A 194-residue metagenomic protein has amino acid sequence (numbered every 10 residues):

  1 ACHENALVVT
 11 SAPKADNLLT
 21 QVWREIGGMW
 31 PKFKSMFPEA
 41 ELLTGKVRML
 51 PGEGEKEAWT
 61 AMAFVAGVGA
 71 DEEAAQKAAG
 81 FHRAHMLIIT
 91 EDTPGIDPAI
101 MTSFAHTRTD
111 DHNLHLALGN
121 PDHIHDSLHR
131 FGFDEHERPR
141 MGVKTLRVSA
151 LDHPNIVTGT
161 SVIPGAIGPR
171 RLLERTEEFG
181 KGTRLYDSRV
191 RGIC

Functional and structural regions predicted by a protein language model:
A1-C194: Phosphate/NTP-binding elements of NTP-utilizing enzymes
